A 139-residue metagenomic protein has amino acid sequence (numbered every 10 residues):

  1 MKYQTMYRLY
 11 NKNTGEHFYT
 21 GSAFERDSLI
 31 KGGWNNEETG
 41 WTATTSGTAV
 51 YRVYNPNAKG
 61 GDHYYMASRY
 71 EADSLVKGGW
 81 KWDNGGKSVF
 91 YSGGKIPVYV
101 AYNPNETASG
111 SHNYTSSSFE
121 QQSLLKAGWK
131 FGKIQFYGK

Functional and structural regions predicted by a protein language model:
M1-K139: Extracellular glycan-binding segments that recognize GlcNAc-based cell-wall polysaccharides
